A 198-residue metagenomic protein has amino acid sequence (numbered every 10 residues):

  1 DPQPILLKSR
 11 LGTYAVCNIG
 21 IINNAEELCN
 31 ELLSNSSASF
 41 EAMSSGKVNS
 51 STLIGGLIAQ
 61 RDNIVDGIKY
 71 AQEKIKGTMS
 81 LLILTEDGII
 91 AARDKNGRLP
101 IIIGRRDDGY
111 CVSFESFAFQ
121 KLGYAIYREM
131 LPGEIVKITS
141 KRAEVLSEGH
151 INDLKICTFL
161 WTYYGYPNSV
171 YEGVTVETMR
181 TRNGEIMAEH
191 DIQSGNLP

Functional and structural regions predicted by a protein language model:
D1-P132, K137-P198: Conserved short alpha-helical segments that host acidic/polar catalytic motifs at enzyme active sites
